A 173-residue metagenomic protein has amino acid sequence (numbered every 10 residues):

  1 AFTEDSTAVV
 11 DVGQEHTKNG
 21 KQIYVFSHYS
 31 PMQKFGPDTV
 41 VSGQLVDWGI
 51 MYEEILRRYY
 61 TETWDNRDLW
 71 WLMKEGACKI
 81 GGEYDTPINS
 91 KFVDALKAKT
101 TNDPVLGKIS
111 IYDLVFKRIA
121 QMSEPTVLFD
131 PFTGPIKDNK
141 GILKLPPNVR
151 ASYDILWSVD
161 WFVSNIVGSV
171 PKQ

Functional and structural regions predicted by a protein language model:
A1-Q173: A residue-level marker of the well-folded mature domains of exported/periplasmic proteins
